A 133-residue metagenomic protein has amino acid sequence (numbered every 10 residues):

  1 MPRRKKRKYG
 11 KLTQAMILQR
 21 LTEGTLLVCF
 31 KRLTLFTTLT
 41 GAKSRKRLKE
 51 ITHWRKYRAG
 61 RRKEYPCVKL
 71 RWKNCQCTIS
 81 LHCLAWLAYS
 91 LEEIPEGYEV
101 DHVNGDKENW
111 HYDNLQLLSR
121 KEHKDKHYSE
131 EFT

Functional and structural regions predicted by a protein language model:
P2-E99, D106-T133: Conserved recognition-core residues within compact binding domains
